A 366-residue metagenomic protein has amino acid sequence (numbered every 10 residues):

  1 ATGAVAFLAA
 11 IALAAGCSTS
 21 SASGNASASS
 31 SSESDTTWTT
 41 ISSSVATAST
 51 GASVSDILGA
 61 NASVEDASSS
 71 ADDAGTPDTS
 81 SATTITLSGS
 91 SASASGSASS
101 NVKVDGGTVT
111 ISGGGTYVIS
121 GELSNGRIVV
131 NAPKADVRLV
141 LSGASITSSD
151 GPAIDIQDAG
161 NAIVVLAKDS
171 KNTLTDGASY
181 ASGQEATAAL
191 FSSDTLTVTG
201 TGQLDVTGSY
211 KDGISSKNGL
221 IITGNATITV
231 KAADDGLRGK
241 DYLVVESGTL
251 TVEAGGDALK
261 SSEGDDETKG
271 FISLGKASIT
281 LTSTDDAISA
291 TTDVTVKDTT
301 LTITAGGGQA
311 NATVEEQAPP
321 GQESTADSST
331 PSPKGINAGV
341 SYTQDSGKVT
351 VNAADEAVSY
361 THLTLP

Functional and structural regions predicted by a protein language model:
A1-A9: Sec-dependent N-terminal signal peptides
C17-A26: Bacterial lipoprotein signal-peptidase II cleavage site
N61, E65-I146: N-terminal segments that cap or nucleate solenoid repeat domains
T108, G114-T116, R127, D136-R138 (+19 more regions): Detector for repetitive beta-architecture
G115-A178, I272: Extracellular beta-helix/beta-solenoid repeat scaffolds
N125, D150-I154, Y180-L190, G208-S216 (+6 more regions): Extracellular beta-strand/beta-solenoid scaffold signature
T361-P366: Conserved small/polar residues in nucleotide/adenosyl-binding loops
